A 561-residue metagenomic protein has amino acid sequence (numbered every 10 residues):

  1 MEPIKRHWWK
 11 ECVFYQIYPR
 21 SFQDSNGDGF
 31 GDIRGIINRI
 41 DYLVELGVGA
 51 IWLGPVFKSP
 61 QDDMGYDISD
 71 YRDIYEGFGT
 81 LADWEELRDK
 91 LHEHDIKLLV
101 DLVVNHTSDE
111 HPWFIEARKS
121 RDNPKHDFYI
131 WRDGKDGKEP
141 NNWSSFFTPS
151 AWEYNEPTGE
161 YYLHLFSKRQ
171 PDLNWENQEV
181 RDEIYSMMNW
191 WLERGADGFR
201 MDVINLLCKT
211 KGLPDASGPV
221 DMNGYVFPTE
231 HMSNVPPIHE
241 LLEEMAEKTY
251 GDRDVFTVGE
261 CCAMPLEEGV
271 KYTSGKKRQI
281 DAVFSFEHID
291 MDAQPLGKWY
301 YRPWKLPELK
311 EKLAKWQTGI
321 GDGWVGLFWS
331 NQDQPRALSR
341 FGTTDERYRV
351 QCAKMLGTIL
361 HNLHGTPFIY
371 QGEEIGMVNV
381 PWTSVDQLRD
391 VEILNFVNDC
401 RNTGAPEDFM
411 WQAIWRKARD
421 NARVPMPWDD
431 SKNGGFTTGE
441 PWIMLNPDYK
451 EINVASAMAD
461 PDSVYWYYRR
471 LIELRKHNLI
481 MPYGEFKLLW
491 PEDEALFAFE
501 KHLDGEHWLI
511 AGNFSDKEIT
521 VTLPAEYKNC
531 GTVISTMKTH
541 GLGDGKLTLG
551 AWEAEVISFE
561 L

Functional and structural regions predicted by a protein language model:
M1-L561: Active-site and adjacent substrate-binding regions of carbohydrate-active enzymes
